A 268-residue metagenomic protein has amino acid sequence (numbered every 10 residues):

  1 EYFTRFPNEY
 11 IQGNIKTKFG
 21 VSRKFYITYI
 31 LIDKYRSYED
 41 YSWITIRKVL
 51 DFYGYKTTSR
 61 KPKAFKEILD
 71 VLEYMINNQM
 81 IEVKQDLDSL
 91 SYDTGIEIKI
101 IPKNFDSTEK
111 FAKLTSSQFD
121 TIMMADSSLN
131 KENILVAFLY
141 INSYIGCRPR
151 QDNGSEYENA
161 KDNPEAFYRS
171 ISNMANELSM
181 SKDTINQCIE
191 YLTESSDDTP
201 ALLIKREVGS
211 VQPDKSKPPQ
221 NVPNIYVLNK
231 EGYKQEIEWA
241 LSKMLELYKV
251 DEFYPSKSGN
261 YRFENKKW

Functional and structural regions predicted by a protein language model:
E1-W268: Electropositive, intrinsically flexible nucleic-acid-contacting patches
